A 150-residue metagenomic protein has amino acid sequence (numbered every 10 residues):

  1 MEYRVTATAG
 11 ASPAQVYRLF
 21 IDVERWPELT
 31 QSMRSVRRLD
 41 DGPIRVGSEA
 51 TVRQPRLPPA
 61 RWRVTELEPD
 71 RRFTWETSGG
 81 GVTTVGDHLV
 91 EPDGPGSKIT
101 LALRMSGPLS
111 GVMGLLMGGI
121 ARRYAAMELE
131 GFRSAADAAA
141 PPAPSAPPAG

Functional and structural regions predicted by a protein language model:
M1-G42, D137, P147-G150: Hydrophobic ligand-binding cavity/cleft-lining segments
M1-T6, E49, P59, R72 (+2 more regions): Intrinsic-disorder/low-complexity, polar/charged segments enriched in Ser/Thr/Lys/Arg/Asp/Glu/Gln
V5-A7, R61-E66, T77, T84-P92: Hydrophobic/aromatic beta-strand elements that line small-molecule binding cavities or substrate pockets in beta-rich
A11, R56-P58, M105-L109: Beta-strand elements of well-folded, non-transmembrane domains
P13-A14, D41, E66-D70, L89-K98: A short, structured loop/turn motif at beta-sheet edges
S48-P55, F73-G79: Short beta-strand segments that buttress and anchor functional surface loops
S78-V82, A102-P108: Short, solvent-exposed aromatic-acidic interface loops
R104-G150: A conserved amphipathic terminal alpha-helix motif
